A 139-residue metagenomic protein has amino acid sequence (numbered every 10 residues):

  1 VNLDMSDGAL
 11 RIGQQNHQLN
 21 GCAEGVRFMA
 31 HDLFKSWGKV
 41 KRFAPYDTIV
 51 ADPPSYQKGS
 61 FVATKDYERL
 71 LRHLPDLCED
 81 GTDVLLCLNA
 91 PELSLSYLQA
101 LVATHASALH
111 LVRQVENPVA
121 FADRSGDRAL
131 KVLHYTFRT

Functional and structural regions predicted by a protein language model:
V1, M29, L85: Conserved Rossmann-like nucleotide-binding pocket used by diverse enzymes that bind dinucleotide cofactors
L3-S6, C87: The conserved SAM/SAH-binding core of class I Rossmann-like methyltransferase domains, concentrating on the hydrophobic
D4, F61-K65, A122, G126: Alpha-helix capping and helix-loop boundary segments enriched in small/acidic/polar residues
M5-V50: S-adenosyl-L-methionine
A23-G25, G81, A108-L111: A generic structural signal for alpha->beta connector loops
L33-T104: S-adenosylmethionine
L95-T139: Class I S-adenosyl-L-methionine
